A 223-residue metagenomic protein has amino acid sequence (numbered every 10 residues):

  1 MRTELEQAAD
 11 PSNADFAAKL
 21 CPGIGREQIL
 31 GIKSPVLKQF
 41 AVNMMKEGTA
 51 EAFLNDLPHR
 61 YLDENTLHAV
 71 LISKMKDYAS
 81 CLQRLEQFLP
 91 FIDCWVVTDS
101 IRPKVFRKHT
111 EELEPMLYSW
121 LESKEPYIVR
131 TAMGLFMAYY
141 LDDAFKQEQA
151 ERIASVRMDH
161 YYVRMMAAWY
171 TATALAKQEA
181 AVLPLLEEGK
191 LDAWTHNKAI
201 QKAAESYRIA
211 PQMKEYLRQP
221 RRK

Functional and structural regions predicted by a protein language model:
M1-K223: Alpha-helical scaffold domains
